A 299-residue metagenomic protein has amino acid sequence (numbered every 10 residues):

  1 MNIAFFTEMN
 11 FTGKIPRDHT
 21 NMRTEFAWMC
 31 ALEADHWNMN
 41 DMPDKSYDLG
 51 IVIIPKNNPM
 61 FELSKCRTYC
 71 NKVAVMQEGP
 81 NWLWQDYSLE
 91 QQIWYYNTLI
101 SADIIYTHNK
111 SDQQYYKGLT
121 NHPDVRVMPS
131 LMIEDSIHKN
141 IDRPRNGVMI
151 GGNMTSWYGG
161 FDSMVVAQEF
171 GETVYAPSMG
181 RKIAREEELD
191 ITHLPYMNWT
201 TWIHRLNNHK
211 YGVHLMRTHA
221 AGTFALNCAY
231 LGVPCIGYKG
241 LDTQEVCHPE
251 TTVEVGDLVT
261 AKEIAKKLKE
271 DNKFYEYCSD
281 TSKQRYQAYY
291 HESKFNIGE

Functional and structural regions predicted by a protein language model:
M1-T68, Y115-Y116, I236, P249-V255: N-terminal pre-catalytic "stem/leader" segment of glycosyltransferase-like enzymes
I15-R17, N21, I133-L189, H193-W199: Conserved catalytic-core segment of nucleotide-activated headgroup transferases in glycan assembly
L49-I54, S64-Q85, Y106: Active-site proximal beta-strand in glycosyltransferases
Y87-I105: Membrane-proximal helix-turn-helix segments that form the acceptor-binding/catalytic region of lipid-linked
D103-K117, N121-H138: Donor nucleotide-sugar binding/catalytic pocket of nucleotide-sugar-dependent glycosyltransferases
N207-A220, V233: Acidic donor-binding loop of glycosyltransferase active sites
Q244-K266: Change "using UDP/GDP/dTDP sugars" to "using nucleotide sugars
V259, K269-E299: A charged, aromatic-enriched C-terminal amphipathic alpha-helix characteristic of glycosyltransferases across folds
